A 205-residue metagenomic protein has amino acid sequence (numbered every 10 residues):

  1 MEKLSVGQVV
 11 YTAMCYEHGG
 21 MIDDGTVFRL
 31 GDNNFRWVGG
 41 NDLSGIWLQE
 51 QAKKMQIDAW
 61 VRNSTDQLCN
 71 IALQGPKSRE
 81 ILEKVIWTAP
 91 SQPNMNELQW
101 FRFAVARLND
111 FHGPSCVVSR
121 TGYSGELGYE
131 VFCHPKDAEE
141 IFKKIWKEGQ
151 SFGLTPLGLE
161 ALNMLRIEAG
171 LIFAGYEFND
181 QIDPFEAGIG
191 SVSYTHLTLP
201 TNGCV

Functional and structural regions predicted by a protein language model:
M1-C15, G20: Acidic, proline/glycine-enriched N-terminal capping motif
V6-V9, G158, D180-I182: Short coil/turn segments at secondary-structure boundaries
D23-R166, I172-F173: Acidic, low-complexity central loop/insert segments
I172-Q181: Short acidic/His-enriched helical or mixed secondary-structure segments at domain edges of catalytic enzymes and some
F185-A187: Glycine-rich and small/hydrophobic secondary-structure elements
I189-S191: Intrinsic disorder at enzyme termini
T195-T201: Conserved small/polar residues in nucleotide/adenosyl-binding loops
